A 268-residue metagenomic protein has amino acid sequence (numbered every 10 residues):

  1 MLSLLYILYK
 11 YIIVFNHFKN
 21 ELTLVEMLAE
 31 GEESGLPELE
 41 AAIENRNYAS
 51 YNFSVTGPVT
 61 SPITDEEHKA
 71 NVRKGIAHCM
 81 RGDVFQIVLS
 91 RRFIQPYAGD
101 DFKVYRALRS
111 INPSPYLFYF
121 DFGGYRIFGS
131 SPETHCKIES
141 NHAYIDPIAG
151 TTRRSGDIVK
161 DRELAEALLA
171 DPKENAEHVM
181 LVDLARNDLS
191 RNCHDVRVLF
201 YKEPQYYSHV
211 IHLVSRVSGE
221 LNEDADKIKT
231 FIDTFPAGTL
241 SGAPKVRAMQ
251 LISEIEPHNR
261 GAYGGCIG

Functional and structural regions predicted by a protein language model:
M1-G268: Extended alpha-helical targeting/anchoring segments, especially N-terminal organellar/secretory targeting helices
